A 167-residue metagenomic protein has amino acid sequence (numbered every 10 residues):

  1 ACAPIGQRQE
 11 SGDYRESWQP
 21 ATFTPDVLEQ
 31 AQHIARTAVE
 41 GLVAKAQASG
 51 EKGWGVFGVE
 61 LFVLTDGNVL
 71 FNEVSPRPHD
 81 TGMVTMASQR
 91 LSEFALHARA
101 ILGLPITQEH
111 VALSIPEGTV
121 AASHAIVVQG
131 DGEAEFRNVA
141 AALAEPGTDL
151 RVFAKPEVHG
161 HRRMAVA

Functional and structural regions predicted by a protein language model:
A1-F23, H161-V166: Glycine-rich phosphate-binding loop of ATP-grasp-fold ATP-dependent ligases
A1-Q7, E16, V59-E60, V69-S75 (+1 more regions): Beta-strand scaffold of nucleotide-dependent catalytic cores
Q7-R8, F62-V63, S114-E117, E157-H159: A short beta-turn/loop motif at secondary-structure boundaries
T24, L28: Glycine-rich phosphate/diphosphate-binding loop of Rossmann-like nucleotide-binding domains
E29-V59, T65, S75-G132: Active-site "cap" helix and flanking loop/linker of ATP-utilizing ligase/carboxylase catalytic domains
L64-L70, H161-R162: A short, glycine/Asx- and small/polar-enriched loop/turn that sits immediately N-terminal to a beta-strand
P116, A125-V158: Glycine-rich active-site loop/lid that clamps phosphate-bearing ligands
A122-H124, M164-A167: Short cationic amphipathic helices and targeting signals
